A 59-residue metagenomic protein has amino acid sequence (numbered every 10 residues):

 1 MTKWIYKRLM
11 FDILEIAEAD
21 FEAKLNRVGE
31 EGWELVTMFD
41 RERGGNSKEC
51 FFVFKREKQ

Functional and structural regions predicted by a protein language model:
M1-Q59: Terminus-proximal functional modules
